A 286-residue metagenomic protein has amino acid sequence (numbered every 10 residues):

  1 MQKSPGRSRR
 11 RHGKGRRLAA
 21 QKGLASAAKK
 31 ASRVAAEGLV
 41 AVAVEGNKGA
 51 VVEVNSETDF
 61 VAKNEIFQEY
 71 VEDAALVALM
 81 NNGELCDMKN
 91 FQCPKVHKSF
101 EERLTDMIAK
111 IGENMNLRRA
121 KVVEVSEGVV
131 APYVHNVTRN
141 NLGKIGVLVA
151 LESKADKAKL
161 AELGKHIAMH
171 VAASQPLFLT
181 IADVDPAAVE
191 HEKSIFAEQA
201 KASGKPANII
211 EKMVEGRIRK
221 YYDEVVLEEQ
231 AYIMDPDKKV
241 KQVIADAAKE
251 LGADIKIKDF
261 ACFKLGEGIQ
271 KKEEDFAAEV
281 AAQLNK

Functional and structural regions predicted by a protein language model:
M1-K286: N-terminal assembly/interaction segments in proteins that build large macromolecular machines
